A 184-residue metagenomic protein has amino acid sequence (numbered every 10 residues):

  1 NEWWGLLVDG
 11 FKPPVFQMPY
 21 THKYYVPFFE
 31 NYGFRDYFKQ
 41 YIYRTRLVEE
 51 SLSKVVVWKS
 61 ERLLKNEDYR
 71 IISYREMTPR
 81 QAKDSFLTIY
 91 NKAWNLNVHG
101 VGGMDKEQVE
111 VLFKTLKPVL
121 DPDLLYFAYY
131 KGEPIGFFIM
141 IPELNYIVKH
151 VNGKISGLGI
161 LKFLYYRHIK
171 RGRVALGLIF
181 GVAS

Functional and structural regions predicted by a protein language model:
N1-R70: Acyl-donor-binding surface of acyltransferase catalytic domains
I72-V182: A conserved beta-strand-loop-helix scaffold within acyl/acetyltransferase catalytic domains
